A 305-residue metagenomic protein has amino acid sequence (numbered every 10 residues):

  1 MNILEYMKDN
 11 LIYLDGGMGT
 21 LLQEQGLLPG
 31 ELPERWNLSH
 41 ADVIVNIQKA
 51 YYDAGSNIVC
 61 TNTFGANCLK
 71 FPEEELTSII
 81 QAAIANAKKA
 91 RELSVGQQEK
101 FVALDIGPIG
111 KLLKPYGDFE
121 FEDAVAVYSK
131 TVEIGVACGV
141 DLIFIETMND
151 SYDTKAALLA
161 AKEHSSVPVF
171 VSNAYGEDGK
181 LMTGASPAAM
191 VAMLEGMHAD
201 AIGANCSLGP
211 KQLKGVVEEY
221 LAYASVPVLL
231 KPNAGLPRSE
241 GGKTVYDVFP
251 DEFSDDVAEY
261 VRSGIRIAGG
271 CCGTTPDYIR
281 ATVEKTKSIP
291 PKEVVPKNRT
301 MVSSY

Functional and structural regions predicted by a protein language model:
M1-Y305: Domain-level signal for soluble alpha/beta catalytic cores
